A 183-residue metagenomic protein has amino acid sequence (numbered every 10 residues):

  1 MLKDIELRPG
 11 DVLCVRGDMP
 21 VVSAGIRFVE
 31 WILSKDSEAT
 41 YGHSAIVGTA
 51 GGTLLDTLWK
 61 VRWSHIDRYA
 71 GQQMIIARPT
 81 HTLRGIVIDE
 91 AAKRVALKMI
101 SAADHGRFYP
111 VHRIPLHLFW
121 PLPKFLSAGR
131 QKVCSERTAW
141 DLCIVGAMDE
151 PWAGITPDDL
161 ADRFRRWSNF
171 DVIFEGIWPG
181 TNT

Functional and structural regions predicted by a protein language model:
M1-T183: Cysteine-nucleophile amide-bond enzymes
